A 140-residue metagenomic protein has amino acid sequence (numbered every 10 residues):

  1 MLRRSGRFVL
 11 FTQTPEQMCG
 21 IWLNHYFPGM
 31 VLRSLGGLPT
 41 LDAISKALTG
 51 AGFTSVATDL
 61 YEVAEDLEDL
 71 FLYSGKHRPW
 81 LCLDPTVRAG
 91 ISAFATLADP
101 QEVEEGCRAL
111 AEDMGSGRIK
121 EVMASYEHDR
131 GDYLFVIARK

Functional and structural regions predicted by a protein language model:
L2-R4: Helix-to-beta-strand junctions that scaffold the AdoMet/dcAdoMet cofactor pocket in Class I SAM-dependent enzymes
G6-D42, A64-G75: Conserved class I S-adenosyl-L-methionine
T40-S45, A98-P100: General structural signal for secondary-structure boundaries
D42, L48, T58-D59: Anionic-ligand binding region
F53: Short phosphate-binding/catalytic loops that engage adenosine nucleotides
A57-K140: Conserved Class I S-adenosyl-L-methionine
